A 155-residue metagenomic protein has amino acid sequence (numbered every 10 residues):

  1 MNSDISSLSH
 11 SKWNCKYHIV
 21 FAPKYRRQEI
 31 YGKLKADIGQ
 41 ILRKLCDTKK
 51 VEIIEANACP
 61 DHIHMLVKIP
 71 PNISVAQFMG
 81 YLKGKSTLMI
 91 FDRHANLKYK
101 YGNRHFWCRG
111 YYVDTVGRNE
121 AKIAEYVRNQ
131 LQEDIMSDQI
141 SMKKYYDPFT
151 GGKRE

Functional and structural regions predicted by a protein language model:
M1-E155: Basic nucleic-acid-binding interfaces
